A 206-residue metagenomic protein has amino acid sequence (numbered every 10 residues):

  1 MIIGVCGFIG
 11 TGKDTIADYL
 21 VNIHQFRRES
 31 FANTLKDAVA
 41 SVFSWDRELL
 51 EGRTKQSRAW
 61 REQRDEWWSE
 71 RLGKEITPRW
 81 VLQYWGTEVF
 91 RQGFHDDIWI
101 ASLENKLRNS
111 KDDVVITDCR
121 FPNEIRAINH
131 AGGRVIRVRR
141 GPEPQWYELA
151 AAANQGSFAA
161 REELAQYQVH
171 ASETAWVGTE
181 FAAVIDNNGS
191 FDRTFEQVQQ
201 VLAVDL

Functional and structural regions predicted by a protein language model:
M1-I3: Extreme N-terminal starter segment of soluble prokaryotic enzymes
C6: Residues at the beta-strand->loop junction immediately N-terminal to the Walker
I9, R126-H130, V138-L206: Small-molecule kinase domains that catalyze NTP-dependent phosphoryl transfer to phosphate-bearing small molecules
K13: Conserved lysine of the Walker
I16: Hydrophobic positions on the alpha1 helix immediately C-terminal to the Walker A/P-loop
N22-E29: Post-Walker A helix-loop "phosphate-sensing" segment adjacent to the P-loop in P-loop NTPases
I23, V81-F94, A101-A151: ATP-dependent NMP and nucleoside kinases share a basic, alpha-helical "lid"
N33-D112: ATP-dependent small-molecule kinase phosphotransfer cores that center on conserved nucleotide phosphate-binding segments
